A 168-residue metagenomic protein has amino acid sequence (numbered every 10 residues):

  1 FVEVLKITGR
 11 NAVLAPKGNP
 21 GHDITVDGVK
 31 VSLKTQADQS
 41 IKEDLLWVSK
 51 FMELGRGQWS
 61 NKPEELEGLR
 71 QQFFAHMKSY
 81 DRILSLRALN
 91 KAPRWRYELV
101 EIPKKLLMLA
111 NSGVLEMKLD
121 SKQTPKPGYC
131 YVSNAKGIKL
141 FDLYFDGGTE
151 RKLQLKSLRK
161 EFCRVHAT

Functional and structural regions predicted by a protein language model:
F1-H22, V26-V29, L33-T168: Nucleic-acid endonuclease domains
